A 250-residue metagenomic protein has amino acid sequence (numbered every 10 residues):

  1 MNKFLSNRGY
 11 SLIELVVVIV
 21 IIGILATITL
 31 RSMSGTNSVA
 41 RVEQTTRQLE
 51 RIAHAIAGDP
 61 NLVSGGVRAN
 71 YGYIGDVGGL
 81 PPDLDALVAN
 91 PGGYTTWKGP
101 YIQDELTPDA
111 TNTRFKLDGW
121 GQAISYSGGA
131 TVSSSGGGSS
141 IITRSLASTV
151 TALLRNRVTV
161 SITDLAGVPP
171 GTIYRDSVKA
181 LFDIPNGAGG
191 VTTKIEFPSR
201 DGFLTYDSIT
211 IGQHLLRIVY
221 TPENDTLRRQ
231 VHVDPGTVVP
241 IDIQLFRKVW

Functional and structural regions predicted by a protein language model:
N2, S6-N37, R41, Q48: N-terminal single-pass transmembrane signal-anchor helix
S38-V67: Membrane-proximal N-terminal amphipathic helix
I56-N112: Short, glycine/small-hydrophobic-rich surface segments
N156-A166: A short, amphipathic beta-strand motif
A166-G190: Short, ordered, surface-exposed loop/turn motifs in non-cytosolic proteins
P185-L204: Short, acidic Ser/Thr/Gly-rich low-complexity loop/linker segments typical of extracellular and cell-surface proteins
T210-N224: A short, solvent-exposed beta-strand micro-motif common in secreted/extracellular proteins
T221-W250: Structured interaction patches on ligand/partner-binding surfaces of diverse proteins
